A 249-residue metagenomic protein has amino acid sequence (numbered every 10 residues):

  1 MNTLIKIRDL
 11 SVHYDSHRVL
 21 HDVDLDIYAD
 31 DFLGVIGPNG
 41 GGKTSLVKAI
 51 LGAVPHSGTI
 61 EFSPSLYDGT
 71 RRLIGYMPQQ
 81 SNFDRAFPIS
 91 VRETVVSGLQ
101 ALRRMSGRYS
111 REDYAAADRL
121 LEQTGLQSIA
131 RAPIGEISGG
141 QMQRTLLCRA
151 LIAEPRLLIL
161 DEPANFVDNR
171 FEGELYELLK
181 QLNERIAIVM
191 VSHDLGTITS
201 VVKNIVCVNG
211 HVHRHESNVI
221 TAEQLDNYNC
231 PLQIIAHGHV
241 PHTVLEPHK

Functional and structural regions predicted by a protein language model:
I5, V19-D22: Conserved structural motif at the start of ABC-family nucleotide-binding domains
I36-P38: The feature captures the beta-strand-to-loop junction immediately N-terminal to the Walker
P55-I74: Conserved ABC transporter NBD signature motif
R111-I129: Conserved ABC ATPase "signature" region
P133-I137, Q141: Conserved ABC ATPase signature
L158-E162: Catalytic Walker B motif of ABC-type/P-loop ATPase nucleotide-binding domains
V219-K249: ABC ATPase nucleotide-binding domains
